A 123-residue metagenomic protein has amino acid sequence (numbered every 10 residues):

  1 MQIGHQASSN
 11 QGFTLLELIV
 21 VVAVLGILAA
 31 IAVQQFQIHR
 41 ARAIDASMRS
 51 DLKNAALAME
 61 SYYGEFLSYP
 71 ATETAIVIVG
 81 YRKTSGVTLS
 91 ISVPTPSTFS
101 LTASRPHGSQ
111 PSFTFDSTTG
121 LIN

Functional and structural regions predicted by a protein language model:
M1-F13: N-terminal leader/signal peptides at the extreme start of proteins
N10, V24, A30, E65 (+1 more regions): Short glycine/serine/threonine-biased micro-segments
L16-Q35: Alpha-helical hydrophobic helix detector
V22, R49, A56: Conserved catalytic core of two-component sensor histidine kinases
A32, H39, M59: Conserved alpha-helical elements of the SDR catalytic core
Q35-L52: Aliphatic-rich helix starts adjacent to a transmembrane/signal segment
L57-N123: Periplasmic/extracellular, small/polar-rich flexible segments of pilin-like filament-forming proteins
